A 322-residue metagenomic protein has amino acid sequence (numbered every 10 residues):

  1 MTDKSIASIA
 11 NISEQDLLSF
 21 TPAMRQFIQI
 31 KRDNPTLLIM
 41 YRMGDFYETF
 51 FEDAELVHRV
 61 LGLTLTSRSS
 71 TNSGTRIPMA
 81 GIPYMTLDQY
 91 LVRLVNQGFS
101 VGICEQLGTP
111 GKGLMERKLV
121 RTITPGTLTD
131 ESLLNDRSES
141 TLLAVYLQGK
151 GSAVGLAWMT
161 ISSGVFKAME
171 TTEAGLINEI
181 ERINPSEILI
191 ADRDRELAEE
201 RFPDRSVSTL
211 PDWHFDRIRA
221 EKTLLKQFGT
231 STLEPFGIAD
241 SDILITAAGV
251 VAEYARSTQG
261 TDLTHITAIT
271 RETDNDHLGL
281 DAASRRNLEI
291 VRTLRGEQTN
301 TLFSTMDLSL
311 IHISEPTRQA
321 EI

Functional and structural regions predicted by a protein language model:
M1-I311: Basic, polar low-complexity surface loops/patches
H312-I322: Single conserved hydrophobic/aromatic residue that forms the stacking wall/gate of nucleotide- or nucleobase-binding
